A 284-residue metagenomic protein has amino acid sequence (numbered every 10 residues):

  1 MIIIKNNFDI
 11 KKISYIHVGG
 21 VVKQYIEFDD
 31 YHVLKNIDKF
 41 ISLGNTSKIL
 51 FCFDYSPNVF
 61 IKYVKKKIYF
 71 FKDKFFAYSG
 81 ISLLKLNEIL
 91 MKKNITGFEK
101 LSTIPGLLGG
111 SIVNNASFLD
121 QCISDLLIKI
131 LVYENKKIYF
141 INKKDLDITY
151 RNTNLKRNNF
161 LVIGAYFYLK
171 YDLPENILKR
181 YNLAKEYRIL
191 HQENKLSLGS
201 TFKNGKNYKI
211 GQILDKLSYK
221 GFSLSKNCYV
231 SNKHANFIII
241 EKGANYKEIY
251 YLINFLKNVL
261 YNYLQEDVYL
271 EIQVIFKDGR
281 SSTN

Functional and structural regions predicted by a protein language model:
M1-N114: Anion-binding (especially nucleotide phosphate/pyrophosphate-binding) glycine-rich loop and adjoining beta-alpha core
N6, K11-Y15, Y133-N254, N258 (+1 more regions): Phosphate/pyrophosphate- and phosphate-bearing ligand-binding catalytic cores of soluble enzymes
I16-G19, S42-L43, L50-F53, Y69-F70 (+7 more regions): Solvent-exposed alpha-helices and their adjacent loops that cap or buttress functional pockets in soluble metabolic
K67-Y69, I128-V132: Short polybasic amphipathic segments
T96, I128, I163-G164: A short, local hydrophobic-aromatic micro-motif
G109-I123, K144: Core subunits and conserved enzymes of cellular information-processing and envelope-translocation systems across
